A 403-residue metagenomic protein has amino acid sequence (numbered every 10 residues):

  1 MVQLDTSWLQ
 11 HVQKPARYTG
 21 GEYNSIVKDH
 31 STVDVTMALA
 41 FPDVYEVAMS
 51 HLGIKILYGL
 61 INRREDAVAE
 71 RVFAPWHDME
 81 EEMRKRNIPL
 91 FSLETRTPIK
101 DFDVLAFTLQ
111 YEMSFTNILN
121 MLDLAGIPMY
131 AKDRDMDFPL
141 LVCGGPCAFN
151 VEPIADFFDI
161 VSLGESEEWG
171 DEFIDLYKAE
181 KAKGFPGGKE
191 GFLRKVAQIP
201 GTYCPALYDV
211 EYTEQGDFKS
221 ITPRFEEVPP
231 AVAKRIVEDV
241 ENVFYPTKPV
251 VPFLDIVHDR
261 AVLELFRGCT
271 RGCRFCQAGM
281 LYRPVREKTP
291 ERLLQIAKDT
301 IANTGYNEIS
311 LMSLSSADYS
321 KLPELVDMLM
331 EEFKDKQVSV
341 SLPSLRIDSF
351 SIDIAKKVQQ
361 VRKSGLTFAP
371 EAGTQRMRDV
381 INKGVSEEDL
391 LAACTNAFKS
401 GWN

Functional and structural regions predicted by a protein language model:
W8-A38, Y45-E46, P205, E211-V262: N-terminal [4Fe-4S]-dependent radical SAM core
S25, L141-G144, A148-V151, G170 (+3 more regions): Structured alpha-helical segments in the cores of large, soluble enzyme domains
M37-D43, I61, V250-F275, I301 (+1 more regions): N-terminal pre-triad scaffold of radical SAM enzymes
M37-P42, A48-E70, P75-M83, N87 (+1 more regions): Low-complexity, highly charged intrinsically disordered N-terminal segments that act as targeting/localization
L39-A40, D299-N403: Conserved SAM/AdoMet-binding glycine-rich loop
A40-P42, V72, T108, G144 (+1 more regions): Short hydrophobic segments within beta-strands
A74-T222: Glycine-rich beta-alpha loop elements in corrinoid/cobalamin-binding modules across cobalamin-dependent enzymes
C276-R292: Iron-sulfur (Fe-S) cluster-binding segments and ferredoxin-like electron-carrier domains, especially [2Fe-2S]
